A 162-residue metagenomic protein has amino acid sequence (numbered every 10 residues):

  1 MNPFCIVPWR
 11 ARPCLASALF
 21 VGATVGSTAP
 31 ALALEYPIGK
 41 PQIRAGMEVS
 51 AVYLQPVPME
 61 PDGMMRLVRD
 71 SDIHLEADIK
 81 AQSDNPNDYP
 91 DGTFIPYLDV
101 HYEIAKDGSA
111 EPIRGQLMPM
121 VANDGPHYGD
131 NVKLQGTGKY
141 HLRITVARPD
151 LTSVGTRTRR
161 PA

Functional and structural regions predicted by a protein language model:
C14-S27: Bacterial N-terminal signal peptides
S27-A33: Sec/Tat signal peptide C-region and signal peptidase I cleavage site
L34-R69, I73: Short, compositionally biased P/S/T/A/G/V-rich stretches that sit at domain boundaries
D78-G92: Short amphipathic, basic-aromatic surface patches that mediate peripheral association with negatively charged
I113-A122: Solvent-exposed serine/threonine-rich low-complexity stretches and specific carbohydrate-binding patches
A122-G129: Aromatic sugar-binding surface patches on proteins that engage polysaccharides or sugar-phosphate polymers
P126, G136-Y140: Short tyrosine-centred short linear motifs in exposed loops/low-complexity segments
A147-R157: Short acidic/polar inter-strand loop motif in beta-rich domains
